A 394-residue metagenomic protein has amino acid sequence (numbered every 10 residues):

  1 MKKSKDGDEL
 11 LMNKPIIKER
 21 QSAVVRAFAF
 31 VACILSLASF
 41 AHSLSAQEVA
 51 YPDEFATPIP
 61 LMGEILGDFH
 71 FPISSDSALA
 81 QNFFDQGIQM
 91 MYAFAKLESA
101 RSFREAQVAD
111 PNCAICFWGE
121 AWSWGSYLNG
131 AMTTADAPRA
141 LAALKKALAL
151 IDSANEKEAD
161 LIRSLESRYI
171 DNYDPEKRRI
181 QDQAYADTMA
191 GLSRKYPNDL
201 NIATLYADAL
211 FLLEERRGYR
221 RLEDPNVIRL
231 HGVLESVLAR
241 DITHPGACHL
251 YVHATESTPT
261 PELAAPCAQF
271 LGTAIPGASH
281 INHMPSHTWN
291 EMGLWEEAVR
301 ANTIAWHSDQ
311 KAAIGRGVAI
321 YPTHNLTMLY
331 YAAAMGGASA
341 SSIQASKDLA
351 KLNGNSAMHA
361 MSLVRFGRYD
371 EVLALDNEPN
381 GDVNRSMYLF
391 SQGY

Functional and structural regions predicted by a protein language model:
F28-S39: Bacterial N-terminal signal peptides
Q47-D76: N-terminal pre-domain segments of enzymes
A78-D85, C113-W124, A154-Y173, N198-G218 (+5 more regions): Amphipathic alpha-helical repeat scaffolds of TPR domains
L79-S102, Y173, S391: Alpha-helical segment of the N-proximal tetratricopeptide repeat
M90, W124, S167, L210 (+4 more regions): Residue at a conserved register position within TPR or TPR-like alpha-solenoid repeats
V108-A109, K195, L238-R240, F270-G277 (+3 more regions): Solenoid-like repeat scaffolds
D136-A147, R179-A190, E223-S236, P261-T273 (+3 more regions): Alpha-helical repeat scaffolds
